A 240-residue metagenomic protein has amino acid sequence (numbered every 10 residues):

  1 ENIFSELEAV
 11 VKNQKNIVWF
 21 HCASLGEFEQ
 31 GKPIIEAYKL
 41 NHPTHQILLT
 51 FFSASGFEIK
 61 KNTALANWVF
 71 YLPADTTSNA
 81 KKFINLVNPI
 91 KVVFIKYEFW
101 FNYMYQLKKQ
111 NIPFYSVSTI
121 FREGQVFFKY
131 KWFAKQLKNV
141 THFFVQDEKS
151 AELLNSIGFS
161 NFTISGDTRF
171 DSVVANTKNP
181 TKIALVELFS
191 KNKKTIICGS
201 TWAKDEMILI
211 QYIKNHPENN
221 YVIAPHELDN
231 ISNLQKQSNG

Functional and structural regions predicted by a protein language model:
N2-E6, V11-N179, I197, T201-A203 (+1 more regions): Active-site and donor-binding regions of nucleotide-sugar-utilizing enzymes
I34-N41, M207-E218, Q237: Short hydrophobic signal-anchor/transmembrane segments that target glycosyltransferases and glycosylation machinery
E152-L153, A184, I208: Short, solvent-exposed alpha-helical surface patches in well-structured domains
I223-G240: Catalytic donor nucleotide-activated moiety binding site of glycosyltransferases and closely related
